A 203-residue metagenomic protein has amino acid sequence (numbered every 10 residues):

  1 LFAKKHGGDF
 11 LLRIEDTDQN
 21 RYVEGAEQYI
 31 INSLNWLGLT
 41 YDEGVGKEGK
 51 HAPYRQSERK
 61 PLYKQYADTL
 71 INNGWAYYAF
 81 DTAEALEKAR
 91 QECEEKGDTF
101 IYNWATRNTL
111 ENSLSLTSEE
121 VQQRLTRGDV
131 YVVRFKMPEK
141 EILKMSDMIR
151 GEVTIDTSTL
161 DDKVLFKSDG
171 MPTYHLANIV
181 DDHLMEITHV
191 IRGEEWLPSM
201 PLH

Functional and structural regions predicted by a protein language model:
L1-D98, D169, P198-H203: N-terminal Rossmann-like or analogous alpha/beta NTP/dinucleotide-binding catalytic cores that position adenine
T69-N72, Y77-Y78, T82-H203: Active-site cores that bind ATP or allylic diphosphates and position pyrophosphate for catalysis
